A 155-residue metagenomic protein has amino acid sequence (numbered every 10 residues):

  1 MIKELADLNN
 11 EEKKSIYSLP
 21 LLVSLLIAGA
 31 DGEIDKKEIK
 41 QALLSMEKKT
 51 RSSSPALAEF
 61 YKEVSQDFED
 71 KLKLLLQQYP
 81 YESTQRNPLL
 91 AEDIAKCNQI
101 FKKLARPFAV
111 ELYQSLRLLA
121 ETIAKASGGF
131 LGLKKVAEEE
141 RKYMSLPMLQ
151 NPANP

Functional and structural regions predicted by a protein language model:
M1-G29, E33-P155: Small-residue-enriched hydrophobic alpha-helices in membranes
